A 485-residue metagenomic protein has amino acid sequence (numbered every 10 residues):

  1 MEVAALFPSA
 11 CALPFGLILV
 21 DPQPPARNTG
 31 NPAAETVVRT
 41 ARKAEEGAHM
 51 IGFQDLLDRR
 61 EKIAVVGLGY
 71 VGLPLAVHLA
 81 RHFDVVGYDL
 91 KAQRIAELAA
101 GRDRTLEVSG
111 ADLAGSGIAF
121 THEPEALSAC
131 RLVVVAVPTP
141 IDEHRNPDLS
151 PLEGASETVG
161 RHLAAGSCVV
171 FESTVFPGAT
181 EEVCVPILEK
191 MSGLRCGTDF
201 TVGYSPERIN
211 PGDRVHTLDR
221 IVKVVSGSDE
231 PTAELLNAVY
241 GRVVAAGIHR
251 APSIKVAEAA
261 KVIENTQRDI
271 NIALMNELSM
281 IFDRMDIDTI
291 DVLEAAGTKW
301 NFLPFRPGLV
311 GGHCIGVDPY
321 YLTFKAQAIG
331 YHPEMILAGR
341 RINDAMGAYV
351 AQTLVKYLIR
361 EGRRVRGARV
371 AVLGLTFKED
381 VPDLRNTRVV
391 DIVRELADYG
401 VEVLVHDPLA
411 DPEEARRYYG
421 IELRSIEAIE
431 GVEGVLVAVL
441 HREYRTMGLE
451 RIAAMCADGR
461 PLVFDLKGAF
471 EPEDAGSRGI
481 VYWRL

Functional and structural regions predicted by a protein language model:
M1-V3, I18-V20, V37-V38: Short hydrophobic transmembrane-like helices used for membrane targeting/insertion
A26: Extracellular glycan-interacting surfaces
N31-H49: Short, Lys/Arg-enriched N-terminal segments with co-localized hydrophobic residues within the first ~10-30 amino acids
E46-L485: Structural/interface elements that position substrates and couple domains in central-metabolism enzymes
